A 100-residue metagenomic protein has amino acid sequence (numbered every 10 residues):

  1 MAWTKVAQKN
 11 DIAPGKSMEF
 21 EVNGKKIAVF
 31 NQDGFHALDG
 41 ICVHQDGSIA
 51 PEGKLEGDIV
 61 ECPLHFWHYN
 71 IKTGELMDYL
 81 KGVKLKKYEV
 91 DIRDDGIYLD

Functional and structural regions predicted by a protein language model:
M1-G57, I71, K84-D100: N-terminal pre-ligand scaffold of iron-sulfur
C42, C62-H65: Short cysteine clusters
E56-P63, L76-L85: Short cysteine/histidine-rich metal-coordination sites, predominantly Zn2+-binding motifs
